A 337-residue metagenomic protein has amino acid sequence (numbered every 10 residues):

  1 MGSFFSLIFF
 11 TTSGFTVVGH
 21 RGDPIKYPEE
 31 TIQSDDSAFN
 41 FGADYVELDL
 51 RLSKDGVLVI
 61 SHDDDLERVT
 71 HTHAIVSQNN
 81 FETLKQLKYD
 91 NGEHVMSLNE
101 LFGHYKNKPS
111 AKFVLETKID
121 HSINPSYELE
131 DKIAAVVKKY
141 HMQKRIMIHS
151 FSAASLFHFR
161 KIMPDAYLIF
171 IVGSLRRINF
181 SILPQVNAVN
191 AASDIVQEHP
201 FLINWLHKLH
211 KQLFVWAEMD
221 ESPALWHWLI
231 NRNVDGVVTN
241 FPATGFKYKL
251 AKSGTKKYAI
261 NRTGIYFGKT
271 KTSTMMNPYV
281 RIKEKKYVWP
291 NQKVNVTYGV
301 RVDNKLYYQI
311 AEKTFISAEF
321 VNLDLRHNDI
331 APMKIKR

Functional and structural regions predicted by a protein language model:
M1-G2: Bacterial N-terminal signal peptides that target proteins for export
F5-T263: Phosphate-group recognition and catalysis centered on beta-loop-alpha active-site segments
P24-K26, T255-Y307, T314-R337: Beta-loop motif signature
V57, K313-T314: Well-ordered beta-strand scaffold positions
I60, Y308-Q309: A short beta-strand motif that forms the metal-chelation/ATP-contact edge of phosphoryl-transfer active sites
